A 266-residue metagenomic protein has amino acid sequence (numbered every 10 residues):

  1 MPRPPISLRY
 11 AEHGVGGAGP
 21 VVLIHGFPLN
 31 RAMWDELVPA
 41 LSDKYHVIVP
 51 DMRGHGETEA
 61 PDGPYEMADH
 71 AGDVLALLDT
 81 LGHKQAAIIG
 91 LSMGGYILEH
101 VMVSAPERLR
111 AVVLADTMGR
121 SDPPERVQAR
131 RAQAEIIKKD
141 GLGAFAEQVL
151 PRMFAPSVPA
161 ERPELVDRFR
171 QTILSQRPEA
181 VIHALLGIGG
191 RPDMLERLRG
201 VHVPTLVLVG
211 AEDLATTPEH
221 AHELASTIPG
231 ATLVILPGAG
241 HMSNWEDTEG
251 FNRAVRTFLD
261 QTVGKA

Functional and structural regions predicted by a protein language model:
M1-V21, S42-H46, H83-K84, R253-A266: Alpha/beta-hydrolase fold catalytic core
L8, D122-Q128, K139-G200: Conserved alpha/beta-hydrolase catalytic His-Asp/Glu region
R9-G63, M67, L77: Conserved HGGG/HGGXW glycine-rich cap/lid loop of the alpha/beta-hydrolase fold
D69-A86: Conserved acidic catalytic loop of the alpha/beta-hydrolase fold
K84-P123: Conserved hydrolase catalytic core segment
V201, V207-V209: Short beta-strand/loop motif that positions the catalytic acidic residue of the alpha/beta-hydrolase fold
A211-T216: Acidic catalytic loop of the alpha/beta-hydrolase fold
A231-A266: Catalytic active-site module of serine/aspartate enzymes centered on a nucleophile-bearing elbow/loop
